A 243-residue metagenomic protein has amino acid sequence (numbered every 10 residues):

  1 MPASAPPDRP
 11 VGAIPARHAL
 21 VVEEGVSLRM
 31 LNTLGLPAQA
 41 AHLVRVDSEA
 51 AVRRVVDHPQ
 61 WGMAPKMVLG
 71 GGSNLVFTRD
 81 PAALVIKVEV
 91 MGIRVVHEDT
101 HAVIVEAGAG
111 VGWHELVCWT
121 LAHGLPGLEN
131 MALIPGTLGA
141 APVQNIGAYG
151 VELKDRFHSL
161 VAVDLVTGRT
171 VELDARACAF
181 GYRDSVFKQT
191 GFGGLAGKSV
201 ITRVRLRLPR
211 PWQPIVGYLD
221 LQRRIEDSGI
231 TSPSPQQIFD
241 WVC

Functional and structural regions predicted by a protein language model:
P2, P6-V166: Anion-binding (especially nucleotide phosphate/pyrophosphate-binding) glycine-rich loop and adjoining beta-alpha core
E23-E24, M30-T33, L75, T170-C243: Phosphate/pyrophosphate- and phosphate-bearing ligand-binding catalytic cores of soluble enzymes
